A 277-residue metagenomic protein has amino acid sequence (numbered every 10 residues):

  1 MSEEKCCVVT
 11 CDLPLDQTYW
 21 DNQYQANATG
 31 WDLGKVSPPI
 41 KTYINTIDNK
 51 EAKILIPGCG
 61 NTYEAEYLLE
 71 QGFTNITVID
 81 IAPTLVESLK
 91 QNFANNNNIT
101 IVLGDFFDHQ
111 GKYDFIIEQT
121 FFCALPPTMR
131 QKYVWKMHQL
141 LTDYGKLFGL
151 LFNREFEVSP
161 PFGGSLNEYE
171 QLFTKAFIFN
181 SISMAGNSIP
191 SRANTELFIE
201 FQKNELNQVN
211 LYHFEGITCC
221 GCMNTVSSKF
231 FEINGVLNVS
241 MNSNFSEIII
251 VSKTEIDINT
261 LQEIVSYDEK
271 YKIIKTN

Functional and structural regions predicted by a protein language model:
S2-G111, L125-L206, T218: Class I (Rossmann-like) S-adenosyl-L-methionine-dependent methyltransferase catalytic domain, capturing the SAM-binding
C7-T10, L206-N277: Flexible metal-binding regulatory segments at protein termini and peripheral loops
D114: Conserved acidic residues
I117: A conserved beta-strand element that flanks and buttresses the S-adenosyl-L-methionine
T120, A124: Short catalytic micro-motifs in class I SAM-dependent methyltransferases
